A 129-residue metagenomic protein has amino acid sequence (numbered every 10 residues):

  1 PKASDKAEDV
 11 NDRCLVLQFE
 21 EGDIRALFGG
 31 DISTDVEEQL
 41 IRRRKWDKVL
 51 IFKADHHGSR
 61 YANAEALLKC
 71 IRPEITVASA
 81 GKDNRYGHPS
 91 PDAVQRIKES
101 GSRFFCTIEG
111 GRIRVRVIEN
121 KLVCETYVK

Functional and structural regions predicted by a protein language model:
P1-I51, E109-K129: Core dinuclear metal-dependent hydrolase active-site scaffold
E37-G111: Cap/insert and terminal regions of metallo-dependent hydrolase folds
